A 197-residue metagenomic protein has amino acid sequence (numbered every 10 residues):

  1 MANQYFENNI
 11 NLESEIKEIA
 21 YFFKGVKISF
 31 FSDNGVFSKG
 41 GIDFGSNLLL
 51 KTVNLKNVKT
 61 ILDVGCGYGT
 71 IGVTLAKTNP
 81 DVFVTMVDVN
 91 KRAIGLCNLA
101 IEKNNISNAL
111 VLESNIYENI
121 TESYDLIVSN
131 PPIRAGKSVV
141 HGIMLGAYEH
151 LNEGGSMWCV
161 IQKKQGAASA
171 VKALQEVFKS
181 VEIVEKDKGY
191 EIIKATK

Functional and structural regions predicted by a protein language model:
M1-F23, G35, K39: N-terminal auxiliary segments of SAM/dcSAM-dependent transferases
G45-S129: Conserved SAM/SAH cofactor-binding pocket of Class I
L75, A147, L174: Class I S-adenosylmethionine-dependent transferase superfamily signal
L126-S138: A short SAM/SAH-binding and catalytic strip from SAM-dependent methyltransferases
H141-E153: A short glycine-rich, Lys/Arg-flanked "PGG" loop and its adjoining helix->strand segment in the class I
G154-I161: Conserved beta-strand signature within the Rossmann-like core of class I S-adenosyl-L-methionine
Q162-V177: Conserved class I S-adenosyl-L-methionine
K186-K197: Core SAM-dependent methyltransferase catalytic element
